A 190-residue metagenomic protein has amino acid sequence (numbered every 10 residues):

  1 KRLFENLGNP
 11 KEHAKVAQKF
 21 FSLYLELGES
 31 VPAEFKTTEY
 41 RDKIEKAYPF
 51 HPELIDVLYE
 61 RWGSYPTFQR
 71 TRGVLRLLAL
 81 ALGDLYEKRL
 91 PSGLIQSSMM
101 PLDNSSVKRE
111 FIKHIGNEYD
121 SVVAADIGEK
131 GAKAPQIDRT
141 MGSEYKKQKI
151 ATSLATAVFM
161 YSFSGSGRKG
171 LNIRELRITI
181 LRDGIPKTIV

Functional and structural regions predicted by a protein language model:
K1-E5: Conserved AAA+ ATPase core "coupling" helix
P10-A151, Y161-I173, R182-T188: C-terminal helical "lid" subdomain and adjoining coupling/linker elements of P-loop NTPases
L154-V158: Short alpha-helical "packing" element that flanks the helix-turn-helix/winged-helix DNA-binding module
